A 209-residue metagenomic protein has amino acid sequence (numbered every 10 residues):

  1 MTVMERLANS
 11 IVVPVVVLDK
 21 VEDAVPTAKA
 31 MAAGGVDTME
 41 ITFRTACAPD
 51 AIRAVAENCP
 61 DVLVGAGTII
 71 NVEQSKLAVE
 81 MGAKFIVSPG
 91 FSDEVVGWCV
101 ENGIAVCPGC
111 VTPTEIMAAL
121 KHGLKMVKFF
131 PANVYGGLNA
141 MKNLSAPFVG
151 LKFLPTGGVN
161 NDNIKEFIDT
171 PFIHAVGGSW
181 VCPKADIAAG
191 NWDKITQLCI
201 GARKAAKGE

Functional and structural regions predicted by a protein language model:
M1-M81, E101, N161, D169 (+1 more regions): Conserved N-terminal beta1-alpha1 strand-loop-helix module at the mouth
V17-D19, A66-V72, S88-S92, P108-P113 (+2 more regions): Glycine-rich beta-to-alpha transition loops that act as phosphate-gripper elements at the mouths of alpha/beta enzyme
A32-D37, N58-D61, V79-I86, E101-C107 (+3 more regions): Glycine-enriched alpha-helix->loop->beta-strand junction motifs that scaffold or abut catalytic
M39-F43, G65, I86-S88, G109 (+2 more regions): Short beta-strand segments at enzyme active-site cores
N71-M81, T114-H122, N139, V159-A175: Catalytic cores of alpha/beta
P89-V95, K128-L138, F172-K194: Glycine-rich phosphate-binding active-site loops on the catalytic face of alpha/beta enzymes
S92-M126, F130-Y135: Histidine/lysine/aspartate-rich catalytic loop segments that bind and position anionic ligands
N139-L154: Shared catalytic-loop signature of beta/alpha-barrel
